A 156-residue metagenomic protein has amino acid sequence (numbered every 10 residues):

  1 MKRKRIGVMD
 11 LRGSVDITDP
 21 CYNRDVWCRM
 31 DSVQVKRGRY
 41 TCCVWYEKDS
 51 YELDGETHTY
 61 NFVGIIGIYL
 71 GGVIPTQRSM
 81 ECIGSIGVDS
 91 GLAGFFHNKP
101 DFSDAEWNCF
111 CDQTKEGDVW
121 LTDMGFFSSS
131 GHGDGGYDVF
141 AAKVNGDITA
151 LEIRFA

Functional and structural regions predicted by a protein language model:
M1-A156: Intrinsically disordered, low-complexity acidic regions enriched in Pro/Ser/Thr
